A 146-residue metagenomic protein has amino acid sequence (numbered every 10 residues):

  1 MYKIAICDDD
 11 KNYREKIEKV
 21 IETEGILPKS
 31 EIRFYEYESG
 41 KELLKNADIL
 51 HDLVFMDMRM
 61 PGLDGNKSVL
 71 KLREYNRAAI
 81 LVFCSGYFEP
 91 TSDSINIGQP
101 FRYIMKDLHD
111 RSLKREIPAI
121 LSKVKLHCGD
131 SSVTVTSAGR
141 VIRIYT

Functional and structural regions predicted by a protein language model:
D8, D57: Active-site residues of response regulator receiver
K11-Y35: Two-component/phosphorelay signaling modules centered on CheY-like receiver
E36-L53: Acidic, metal-coordinating helix/loop segments flanking the phosphotransfer/catalytic sites of two-component signaling
S39, D64-S68: Acidic catalytic/metal-coordinating carboxylates
V54, R73, A78-E89: A short, hydrophobic beta-strand element within the central beta-sheet of small alpha/beta folds
K67, K71, F88-I104: Alpha4 helix (beta4-alpha4-beta5 surface) of REC/receiver domains from two-component response regulators
C84-S85, I97-R115: Output/docking surface of receiver
R115-T146: Conserved binding/recognition cores within well-folded domains
